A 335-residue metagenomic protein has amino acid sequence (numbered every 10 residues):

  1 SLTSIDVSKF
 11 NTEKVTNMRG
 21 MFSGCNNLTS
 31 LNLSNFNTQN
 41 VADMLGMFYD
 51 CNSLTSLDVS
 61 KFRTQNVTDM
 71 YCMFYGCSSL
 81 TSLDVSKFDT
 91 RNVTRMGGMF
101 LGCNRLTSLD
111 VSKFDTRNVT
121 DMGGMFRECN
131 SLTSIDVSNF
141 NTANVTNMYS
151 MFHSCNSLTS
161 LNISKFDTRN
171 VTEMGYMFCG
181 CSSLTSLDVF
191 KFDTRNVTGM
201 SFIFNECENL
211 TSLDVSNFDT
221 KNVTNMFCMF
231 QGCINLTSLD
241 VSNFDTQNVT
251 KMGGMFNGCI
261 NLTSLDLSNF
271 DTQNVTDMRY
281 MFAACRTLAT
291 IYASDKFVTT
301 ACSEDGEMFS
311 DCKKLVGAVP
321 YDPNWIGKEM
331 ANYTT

Functional and structural regions predicted by a protein language model:
S1-T335: Negatively charged
